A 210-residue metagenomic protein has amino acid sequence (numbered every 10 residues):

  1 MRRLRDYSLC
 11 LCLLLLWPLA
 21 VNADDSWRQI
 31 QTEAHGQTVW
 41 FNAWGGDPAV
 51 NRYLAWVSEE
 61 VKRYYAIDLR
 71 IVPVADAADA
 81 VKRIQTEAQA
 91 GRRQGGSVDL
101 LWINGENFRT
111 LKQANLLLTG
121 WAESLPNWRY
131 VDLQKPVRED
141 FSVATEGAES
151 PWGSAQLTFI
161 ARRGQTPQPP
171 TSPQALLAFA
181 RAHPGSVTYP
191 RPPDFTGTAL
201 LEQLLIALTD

Functional and structural regions predicted by a protein language model:
M1-L9: Bacterial N-terminal signal peptides that target proteins for export
S8-P18: Bacterial N-terminal signal peptides
V21-A23: Boundary at the C-terminal end of the N-terminal hydrophobic targeting segment
W27-H35, N42, D47-D68, F159: Short, polar/charged alpha-helical segment
R28-Q31, V81, Q85, P173-L177: Short hydrophobic/charged patches on amphipathic alpha-helices used for structural packing and interfaces
G36-T38, P184: A general structural motif
W44-W56, V72-D79, Q94, V98-D210: Extracytoplasmic ligand-binding site segments that recognize negatively charged/polar headgroups
I84-R93: Short, well-structured alpha-helical segments in soluble
